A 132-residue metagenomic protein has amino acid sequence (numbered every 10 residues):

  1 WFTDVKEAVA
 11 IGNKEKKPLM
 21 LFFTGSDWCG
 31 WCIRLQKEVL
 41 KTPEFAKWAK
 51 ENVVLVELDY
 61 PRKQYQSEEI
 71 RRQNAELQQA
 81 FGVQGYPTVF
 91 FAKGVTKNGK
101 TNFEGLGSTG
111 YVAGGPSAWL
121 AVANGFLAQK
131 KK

Functional and structural regions predicted by a protein language model:
W1-F2, T24, E38, F45-R72: Thiol-based oxidoreductase modules, predominantly thioredoxin-like and allied folds used for disulfide exchange
W1-L19, A49: A short beta-strand-turn-helix
K16, T24-W28, G85: Short pre-active-site segment immediately N-terminal to redox-active cysteine/selenocysteine motifs in thiol-based
M20-L21, L55, V89: Hydrophobic beta-strand anchors of alpha/beta hydrolase catalytic cores
F23-S26, L58-P61, A92-G94, T109: Active-site-proximal beta-strand/loop segments in catalytic clefts of secreted hydrolases
T24-L40: Conserved redox-active cysteine motifs that mediate thiol-disulfide chemistry, especially di-cysteine Cys-X(1-2)-Cys
C29-C32, Y65-Q66, N98-T101: Extracytoplasmic/secreted cell-surface and envelope-processing proteins
E38-L40, E76-K131: Non-catalytic, surface beta->alpha helical segment in thiol-disulfide oxidoreductase systems
